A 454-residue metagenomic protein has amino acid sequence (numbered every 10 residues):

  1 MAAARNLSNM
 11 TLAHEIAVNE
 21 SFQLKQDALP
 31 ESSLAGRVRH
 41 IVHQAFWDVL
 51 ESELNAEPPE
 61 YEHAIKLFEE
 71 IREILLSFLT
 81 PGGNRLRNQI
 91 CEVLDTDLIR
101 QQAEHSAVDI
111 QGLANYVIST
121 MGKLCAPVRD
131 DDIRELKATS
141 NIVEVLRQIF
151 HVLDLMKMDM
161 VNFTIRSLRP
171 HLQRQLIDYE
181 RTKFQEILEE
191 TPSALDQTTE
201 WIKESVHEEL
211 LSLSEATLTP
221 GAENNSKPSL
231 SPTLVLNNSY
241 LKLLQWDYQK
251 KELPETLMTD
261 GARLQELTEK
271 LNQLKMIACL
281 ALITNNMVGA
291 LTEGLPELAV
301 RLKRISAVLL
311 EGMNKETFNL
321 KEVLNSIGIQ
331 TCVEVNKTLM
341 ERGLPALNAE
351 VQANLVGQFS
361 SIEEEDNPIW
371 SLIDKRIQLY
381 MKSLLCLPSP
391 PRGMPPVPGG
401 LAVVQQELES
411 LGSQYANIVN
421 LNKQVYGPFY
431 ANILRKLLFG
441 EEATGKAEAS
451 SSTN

Functional and structural regions predicted by a protein language model:
M1-K123, Y430-N454: Eukaryotic N-terminal, low-complexity and coiled-coil-prone scaffolding/targeting segments of large membrane-traffic
A3-A4, Q175-N454: Eukaryotic terminal intrinsically disordered regions
R5, R37-R39, R72, R85-R87 (+13 more regions): Arginine residue identity/basic-tract feature
T11, A17, R37, I41 (+28 more regions): Acidic, Ser/Thr-rich intrinsically disordered and amphipathic helical segments
Q26, P30, R85, I142 (+4 more regions): General "foldedness" signal
A56-P59, H63-K66, E70-G83, D95-A194 (+1 more regions): Extended amphipathic alpha-helical scaffold segments
